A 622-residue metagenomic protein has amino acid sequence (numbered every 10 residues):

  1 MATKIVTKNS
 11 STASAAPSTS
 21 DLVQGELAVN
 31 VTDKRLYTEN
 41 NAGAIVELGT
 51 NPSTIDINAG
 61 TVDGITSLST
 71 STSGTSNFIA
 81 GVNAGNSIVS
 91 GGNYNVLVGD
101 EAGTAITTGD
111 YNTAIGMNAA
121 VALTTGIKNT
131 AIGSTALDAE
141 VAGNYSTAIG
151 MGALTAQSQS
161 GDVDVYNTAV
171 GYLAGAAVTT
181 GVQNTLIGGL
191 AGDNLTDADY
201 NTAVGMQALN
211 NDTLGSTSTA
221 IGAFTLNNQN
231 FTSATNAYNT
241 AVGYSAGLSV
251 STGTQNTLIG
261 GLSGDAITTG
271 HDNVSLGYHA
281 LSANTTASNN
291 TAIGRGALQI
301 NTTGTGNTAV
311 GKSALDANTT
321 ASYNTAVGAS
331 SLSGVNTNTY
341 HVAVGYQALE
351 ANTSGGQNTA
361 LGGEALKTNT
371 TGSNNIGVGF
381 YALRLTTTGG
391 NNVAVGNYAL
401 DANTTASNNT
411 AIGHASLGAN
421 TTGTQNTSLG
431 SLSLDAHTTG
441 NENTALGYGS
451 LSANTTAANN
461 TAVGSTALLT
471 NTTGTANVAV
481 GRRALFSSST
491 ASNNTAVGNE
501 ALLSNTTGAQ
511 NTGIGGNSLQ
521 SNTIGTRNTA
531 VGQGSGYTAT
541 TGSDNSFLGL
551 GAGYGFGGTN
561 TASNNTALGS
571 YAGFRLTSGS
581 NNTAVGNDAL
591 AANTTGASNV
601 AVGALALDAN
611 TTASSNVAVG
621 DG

Functional and structural regions predicted by a protein language model:
M1-L27, L48-T50, S69: Extracellular/surface-exposed low-complexity repeats and stalk/linker segments enriched in Gly/Pro and small polar
K4, T54, N77: A residue-level signal for beta-strand positions that form part of recognition/binding surfaces within mature
S18, A44, G64: Glycine-rich, flexible loop/turn motifs
V29-P52: Short, surface-exposed terminal/edge motifs of secreted or surface/virion proteins that either
G49-I65, S69: Fibrous stalk/shaft segments of extracellular and virion attachment machinery
G64-G622: Glycine- and small/polar-enriched repetitive beta-structure motifs of secreted/surface proteins
